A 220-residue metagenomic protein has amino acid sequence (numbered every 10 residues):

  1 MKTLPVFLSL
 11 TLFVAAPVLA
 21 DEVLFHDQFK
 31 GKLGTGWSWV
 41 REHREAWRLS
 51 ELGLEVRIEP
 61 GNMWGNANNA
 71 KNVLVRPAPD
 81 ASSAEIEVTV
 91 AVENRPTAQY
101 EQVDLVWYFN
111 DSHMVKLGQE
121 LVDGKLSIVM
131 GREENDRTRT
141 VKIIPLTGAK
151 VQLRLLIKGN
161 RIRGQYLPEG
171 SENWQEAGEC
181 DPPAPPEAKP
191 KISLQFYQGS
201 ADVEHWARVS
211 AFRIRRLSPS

Functional and structural regions predicted by a protein language model:
P5-A15: Bacterial N-terminal signal peptides
A20-W39: Extracellular carbohydrate-recognition regions
F29, V209-I214: Extracellular beta-strand elements of beta-rich domains used for carbohydrate recognition/degradation or cell-matrix
F29, V88-V90, V151-E179: Carbohydrate-binding surfaces in secreted/extracellular proteins
R48-A67: Short carbohydrate-recognition loop motifs
N62-L126: Secretory/extracellular carbohydrate-interaction modules and structurally similar beta-sandwich "look-alikes"
G131-Q152: Short, aromatic/His-centered strand-loop micro-motif at the edge of beta-sheets
E179-A207: Flexible glycan-contacting loops in extracellular carbohydrate-active proteins
